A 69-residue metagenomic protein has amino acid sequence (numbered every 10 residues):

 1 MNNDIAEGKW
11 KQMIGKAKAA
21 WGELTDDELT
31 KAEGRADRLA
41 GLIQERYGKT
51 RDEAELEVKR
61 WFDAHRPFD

Functional and structural regions predicted by a protein language model:
M1-D69: Intrinsically disordered, low-complexity, hydrophilic segments
